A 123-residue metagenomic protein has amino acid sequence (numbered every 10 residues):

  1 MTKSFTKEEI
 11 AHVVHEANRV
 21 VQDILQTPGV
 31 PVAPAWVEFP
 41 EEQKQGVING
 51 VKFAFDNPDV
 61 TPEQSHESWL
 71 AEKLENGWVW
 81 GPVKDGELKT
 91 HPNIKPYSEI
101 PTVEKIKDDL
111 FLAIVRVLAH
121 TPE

Functional and structural regions predicted by a protein language model:
M1-E123: Alpha-helical propensity feature that highlights long, continuous alpha-helices across diverse contexts
